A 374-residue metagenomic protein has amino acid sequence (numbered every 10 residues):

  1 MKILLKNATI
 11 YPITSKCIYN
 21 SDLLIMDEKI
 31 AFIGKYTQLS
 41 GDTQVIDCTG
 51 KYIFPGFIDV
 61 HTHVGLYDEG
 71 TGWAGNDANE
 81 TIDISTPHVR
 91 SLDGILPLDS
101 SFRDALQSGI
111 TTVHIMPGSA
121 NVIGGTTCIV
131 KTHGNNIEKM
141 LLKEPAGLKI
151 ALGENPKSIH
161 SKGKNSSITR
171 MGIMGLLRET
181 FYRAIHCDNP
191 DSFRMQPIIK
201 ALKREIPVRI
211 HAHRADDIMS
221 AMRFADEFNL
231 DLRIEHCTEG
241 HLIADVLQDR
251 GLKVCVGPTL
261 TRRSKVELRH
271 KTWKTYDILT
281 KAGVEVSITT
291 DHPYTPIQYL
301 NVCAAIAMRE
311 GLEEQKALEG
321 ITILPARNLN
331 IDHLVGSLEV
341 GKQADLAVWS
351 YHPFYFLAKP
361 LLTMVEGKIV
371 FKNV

Functional and structural regions predicted by a protein language model:
M1-K2, I10-G56: Histidine-rich, glycine-flanked metal-binding segment
N7-P12, R327, E339-V374: C-terminal cap of metal-dependent C-N hydrolases
A8, L23, E28, G50 (+8 more regions): Divalent metal-coordination and catalytic microenvironments
K51-P117: Metal-associated gating/positioning segment near the N- to mid-region
E69, N76-T81, T86, P207 (+3 more regions): His/Asp/Glu-enriched, well-ordered alpha-helical/loop segment that forms or immediately abuts the divalent-metal
G70-I95, N136, A151-G153, I159 (+2 more regions): Active-site gating loops and adjacent loop-to-helix segments of metal-dependent hydrolytic enzymes
S91, C187-T272, S287, R327-L329 (+3 more regions): Active-site core of metal-dependent hydrolases
C128-R223, E227-F228, K265, P293: Metal-coordinating catalytic core of metallo-dependent amide/deamination hydrolases
